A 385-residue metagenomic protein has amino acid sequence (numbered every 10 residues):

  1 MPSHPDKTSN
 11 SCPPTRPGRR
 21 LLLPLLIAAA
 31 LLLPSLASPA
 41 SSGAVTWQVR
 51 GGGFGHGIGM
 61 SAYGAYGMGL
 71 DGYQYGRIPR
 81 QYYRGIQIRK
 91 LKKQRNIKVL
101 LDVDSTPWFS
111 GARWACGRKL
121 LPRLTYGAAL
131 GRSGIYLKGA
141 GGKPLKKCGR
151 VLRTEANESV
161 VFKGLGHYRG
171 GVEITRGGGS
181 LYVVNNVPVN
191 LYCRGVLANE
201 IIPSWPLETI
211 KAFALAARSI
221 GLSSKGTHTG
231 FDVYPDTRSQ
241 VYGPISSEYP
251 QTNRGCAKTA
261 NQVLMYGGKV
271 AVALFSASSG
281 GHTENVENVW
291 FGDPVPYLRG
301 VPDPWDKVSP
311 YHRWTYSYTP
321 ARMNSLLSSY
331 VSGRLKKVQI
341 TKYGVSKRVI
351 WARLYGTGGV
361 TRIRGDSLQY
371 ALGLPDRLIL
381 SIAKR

Functional and structural regions predicted by a protein language model:
P2-R385: Conserved, single-site charged/polar hotspot
